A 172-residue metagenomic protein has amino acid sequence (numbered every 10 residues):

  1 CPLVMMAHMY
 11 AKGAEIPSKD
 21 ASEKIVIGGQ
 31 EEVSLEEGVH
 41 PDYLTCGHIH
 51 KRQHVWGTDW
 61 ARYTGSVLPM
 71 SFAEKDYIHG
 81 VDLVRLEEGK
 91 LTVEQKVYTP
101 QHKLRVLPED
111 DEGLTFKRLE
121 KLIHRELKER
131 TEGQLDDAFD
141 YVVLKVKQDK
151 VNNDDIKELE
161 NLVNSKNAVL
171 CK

Functional and structural regions predicted by a protein language model:
P2-L3, D42, D140: Conserved acidic residues
P2-L3, W60, T92: Residues at the starts of beta-strands that form the adenosine-phosphate
M6, V81-L83, Q95: Conserved hydrophobic/aromatic beta-strand scaffold that supports enzyme active sites
M6-Y10, I49, K147: Short, well-ordered beta-to-alpha junction loops that form the rim of enzyme active sites and present histidine/acidic
A11-E88: Conserved beta-sheet core of the metallophosphoesterase superfamily
L86-K172: Accessory, non-catalytic peripheral segments of nucleic-acid enzymes
